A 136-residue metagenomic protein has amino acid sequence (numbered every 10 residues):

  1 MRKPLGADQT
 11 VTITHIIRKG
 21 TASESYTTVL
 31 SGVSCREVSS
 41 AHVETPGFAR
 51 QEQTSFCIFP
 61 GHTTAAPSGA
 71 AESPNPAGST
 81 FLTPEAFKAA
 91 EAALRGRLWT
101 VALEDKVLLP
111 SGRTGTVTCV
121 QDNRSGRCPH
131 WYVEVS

Functional and structural regions predicted by a protein language model:
M1-I13: N-terminal intrinsically disordered, low-complexity, charge/repeat-rich segments that act as generic
R18-S136: Short, conserved turn/kink motifs that form compact alpha/beta structural patches or helix kinks used as
